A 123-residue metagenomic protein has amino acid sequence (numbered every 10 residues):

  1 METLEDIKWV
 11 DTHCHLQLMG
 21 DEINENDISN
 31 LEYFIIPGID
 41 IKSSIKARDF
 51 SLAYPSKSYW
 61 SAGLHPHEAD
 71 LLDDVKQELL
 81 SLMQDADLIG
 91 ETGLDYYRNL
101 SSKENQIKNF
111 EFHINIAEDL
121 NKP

Functional and structural regions predicted by a protein language model:
M1-P123: Mid-domain alpha/beta scaffold segments of enzyme catalytic cores
